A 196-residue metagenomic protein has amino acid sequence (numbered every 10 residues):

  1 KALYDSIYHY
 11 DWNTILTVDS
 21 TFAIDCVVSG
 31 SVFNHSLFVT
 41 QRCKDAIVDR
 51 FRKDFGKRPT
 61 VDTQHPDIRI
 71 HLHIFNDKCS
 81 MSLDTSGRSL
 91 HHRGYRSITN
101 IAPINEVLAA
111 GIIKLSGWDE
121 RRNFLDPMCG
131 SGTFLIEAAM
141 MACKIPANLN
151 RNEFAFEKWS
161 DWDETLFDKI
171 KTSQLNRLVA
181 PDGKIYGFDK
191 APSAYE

Functional and structural regions predicted by a protein language model:
K1-P66: Non-catalytic nucleic-acid substrate-recognition regions in nucleic-acid-modifying enzymes
D19-T21, N76, G183: Sequence-level motif detector for i,i+2 pairs with an aromatic at +2
F22, I70, C79: A broad, low-specificity signal marking well-ordered, structured residues that form hydrophobic/aromatic
V27, L90-R93, L178-V179: Short glycine/proline-rich turn/loop motifs
G30, K78, G87, T133 (+1 more regions): Short loop/turn segments at secondary-structure transitions that flank enzyme active sites
K57-F75, G132-T133: Positively charged, low-complexity, intrinsically disordered RNA-binding extensions
H73-L115: Class I S-adenosyl-L-methionine
T99, I104-E196: Conserved S-adenosyl-L-methionine
